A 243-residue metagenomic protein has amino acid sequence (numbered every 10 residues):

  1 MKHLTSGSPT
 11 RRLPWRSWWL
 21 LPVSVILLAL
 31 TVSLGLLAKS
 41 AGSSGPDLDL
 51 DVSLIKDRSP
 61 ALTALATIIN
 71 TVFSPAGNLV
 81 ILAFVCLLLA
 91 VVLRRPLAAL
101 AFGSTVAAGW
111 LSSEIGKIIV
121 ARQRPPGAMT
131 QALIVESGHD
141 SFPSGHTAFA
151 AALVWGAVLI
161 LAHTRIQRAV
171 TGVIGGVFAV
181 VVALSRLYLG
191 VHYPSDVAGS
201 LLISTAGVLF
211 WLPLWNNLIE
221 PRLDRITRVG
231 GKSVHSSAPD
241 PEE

Functional and structural regions predicted by a protein language model:
M1-I81, I119-I134: N-terminal transmembrane-helix/juxtamembrane module of multi-pass inner/ER membrane proteins
K2-G7, L87-P96, A157-T164, F210-N216: Structural signal for the C-terminal ends of transmembrane alpha-helices and the immediately following loop
S17-V25, F84-S112: Interfacial segments of alpha-helical transmembrane regions
L30-S33, A107-E114, V177-L187: Aromatic-anchored segments of alpha-helical transmembrane domains
G35, D51, S113-A121, V158 (+2 more regions): Membrane-water interface at transmembrane helix exits
V52, A101-V106, T171, S200-L201: Alpha-helical transmembrane segments of multi-pass membrane proteins, especially transporters and channels
F73-R94, F149-V154, L161: Hydrophobic alpha-helical transmembrane segments
M129-E243: Membrane-embedded catalytic cores of phosphoryl/pyrophosphoryl-handling enzymes
